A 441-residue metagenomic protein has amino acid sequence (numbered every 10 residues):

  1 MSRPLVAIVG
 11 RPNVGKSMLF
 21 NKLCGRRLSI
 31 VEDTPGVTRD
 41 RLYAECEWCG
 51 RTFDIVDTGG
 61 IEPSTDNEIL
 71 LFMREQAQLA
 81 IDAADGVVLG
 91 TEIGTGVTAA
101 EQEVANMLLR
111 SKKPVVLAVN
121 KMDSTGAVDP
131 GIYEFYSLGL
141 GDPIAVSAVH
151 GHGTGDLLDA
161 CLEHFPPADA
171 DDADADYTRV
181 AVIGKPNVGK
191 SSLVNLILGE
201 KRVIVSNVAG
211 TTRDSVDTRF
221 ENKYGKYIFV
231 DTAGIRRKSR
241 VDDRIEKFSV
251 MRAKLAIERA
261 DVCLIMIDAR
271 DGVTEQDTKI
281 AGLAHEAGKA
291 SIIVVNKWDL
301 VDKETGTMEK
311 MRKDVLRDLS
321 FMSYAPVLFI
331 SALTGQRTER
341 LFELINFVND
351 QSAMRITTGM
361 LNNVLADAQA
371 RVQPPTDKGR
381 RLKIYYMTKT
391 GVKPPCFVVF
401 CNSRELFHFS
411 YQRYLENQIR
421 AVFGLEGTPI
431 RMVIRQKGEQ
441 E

Functional and structural regions predicted by a protein language model:
M1-G25, I30, V97, L109-K112 (+5 more regions): C-terminal-of-GTPase-core extension/linker across diverse P-loop GTPases
D33-E68, R74-G86, T211-R240, E258-V262: Switch I (G2) and immediately adjacent beta-strands of P-loop GTPase domains
C49, V56, G60-I81, G86-L109 (+3 more regions): Hydrophobic alpha-helical bundles that form the membrane domains of multi-pass transporters
